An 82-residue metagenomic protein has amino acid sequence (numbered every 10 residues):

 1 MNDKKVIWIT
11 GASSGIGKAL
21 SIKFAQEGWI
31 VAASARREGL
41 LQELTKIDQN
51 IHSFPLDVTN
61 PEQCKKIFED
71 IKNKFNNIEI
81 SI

Functional and structural regions predicted by a protein language model:
V6-I9, S81-I82: Conserved hydrophobic beta-strands of the Rossmann-like cofactor-binding core in SDR/related NAD(P)H-dependent
S13-S14: Conserved glycine-rich cofactor-binding loop
G17-K18: N-terminal Rossmann-fold NAD(P) dinucleotide-binding loop
F24: Aromatic pocket-lining residues of Rossmann-like dinucleotide-binding sites
E27-Q42: Conserved glycine-rich Rossmann-like NAD(P)H-binding loop of the short-chain dehydrogenase/reductase
L41, C64-I71: A conserved hydrophobic alpha-helix of the Rossmann-fold in NAD(P)-dependent oxidoreductases
L56-K66: The beta1-alpha1 cofactor-binding region of Rossmann-like NAD(H)/NADP(H)-dependent oxidoreductases
D70-S81: A glycine-rich helix->loop->beta "capping" turn within Rossmann-like NAD(P)(H)-dependent oxidoreductase domains
